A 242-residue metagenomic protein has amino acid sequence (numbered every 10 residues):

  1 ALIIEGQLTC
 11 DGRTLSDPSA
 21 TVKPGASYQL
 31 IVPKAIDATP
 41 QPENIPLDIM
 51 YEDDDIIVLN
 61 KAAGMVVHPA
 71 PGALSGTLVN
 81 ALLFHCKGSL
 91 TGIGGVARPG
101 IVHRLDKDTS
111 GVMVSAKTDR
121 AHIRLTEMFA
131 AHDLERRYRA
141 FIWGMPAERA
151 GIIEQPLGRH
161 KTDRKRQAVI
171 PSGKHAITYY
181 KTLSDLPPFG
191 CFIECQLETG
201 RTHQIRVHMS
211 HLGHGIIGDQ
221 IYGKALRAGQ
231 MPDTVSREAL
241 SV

Functional and structural regions predicted by a protein language model:
A1-V242: RNA pseudouridine synthases
